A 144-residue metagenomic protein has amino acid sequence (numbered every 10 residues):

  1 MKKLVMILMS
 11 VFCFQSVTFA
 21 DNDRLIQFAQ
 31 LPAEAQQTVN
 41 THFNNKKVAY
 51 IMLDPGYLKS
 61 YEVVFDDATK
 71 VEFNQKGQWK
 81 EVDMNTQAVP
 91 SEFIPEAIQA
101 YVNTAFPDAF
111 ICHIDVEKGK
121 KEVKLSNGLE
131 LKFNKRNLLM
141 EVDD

Functional and structural regions predicted by a protein language model:
M1-D23, V39: Bacterial Sec-dependent N-terminal signal peptides
D21-D144: Interaction-mediating elements
